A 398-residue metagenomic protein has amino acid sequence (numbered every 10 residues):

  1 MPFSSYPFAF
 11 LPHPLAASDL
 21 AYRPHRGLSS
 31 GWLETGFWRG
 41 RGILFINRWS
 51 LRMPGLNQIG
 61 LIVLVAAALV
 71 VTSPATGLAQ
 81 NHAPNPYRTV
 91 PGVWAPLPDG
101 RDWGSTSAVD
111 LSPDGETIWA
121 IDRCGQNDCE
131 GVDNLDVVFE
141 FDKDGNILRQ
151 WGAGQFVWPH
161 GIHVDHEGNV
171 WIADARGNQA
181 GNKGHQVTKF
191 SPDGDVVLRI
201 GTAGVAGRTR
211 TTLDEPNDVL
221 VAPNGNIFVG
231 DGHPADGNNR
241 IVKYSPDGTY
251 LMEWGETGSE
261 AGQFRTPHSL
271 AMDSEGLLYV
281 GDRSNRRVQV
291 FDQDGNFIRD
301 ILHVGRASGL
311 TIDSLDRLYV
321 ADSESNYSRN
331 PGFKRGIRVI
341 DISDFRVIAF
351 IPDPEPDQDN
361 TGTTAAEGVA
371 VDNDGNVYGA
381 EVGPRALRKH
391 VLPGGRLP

Functional and structural regions predicted by a protein language model:
F3-F10, Y22, F37, F45: Aromatic (phenylalanine/tyrosine) cluster motif
P7-F8, P12-P14, H25-G31, R48: N-terminal basic, low-structured, amphipathic or hydrophobic segments
L20, R26, G31, G40-G42: A cross-taxon signal for low-complexity, glycine/charged-rich
E34: Short Gly/Ser/Thr- and charged-rich N-terminal loops/segments that act as flexible capping/hinge elements
W38-R41, G60: Compositionally biased, low-complexity intrinsically disordered regions
I46-V63: Bacterial N-terminal signal peptides that target proteins for export
G60-T72: Bacterial N-terminal signal peptides
L78-P398: Eukaryotic scaffold repeat domains enriched in small/polar residues
